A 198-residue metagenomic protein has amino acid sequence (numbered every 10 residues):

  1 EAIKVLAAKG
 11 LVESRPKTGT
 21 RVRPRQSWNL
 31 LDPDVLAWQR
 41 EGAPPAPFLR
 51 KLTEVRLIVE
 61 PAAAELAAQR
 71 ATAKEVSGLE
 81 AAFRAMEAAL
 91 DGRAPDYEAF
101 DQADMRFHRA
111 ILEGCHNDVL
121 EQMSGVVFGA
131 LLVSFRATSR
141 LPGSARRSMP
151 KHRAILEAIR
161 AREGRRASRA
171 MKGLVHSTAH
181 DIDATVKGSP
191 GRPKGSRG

Functional and structural regions predicted by a protein language model:
E1-V59, E65, Q69, G188-G198: Short linear motifs at protein or domain termini
V12, R146-R147: A generic structural micro-feature
A37-W38, A81, A88, A161 (+1 more regions): Polar/charged alpha-helical tracts
L52-A137, S148-E157, R166-D181: Conserved amphipathic alpha-helical segments that form helical-bundle/coiled-coil interaction surfaces
R140-G143: Structural signature of alpha-solenoid helical repeat scaffolds
